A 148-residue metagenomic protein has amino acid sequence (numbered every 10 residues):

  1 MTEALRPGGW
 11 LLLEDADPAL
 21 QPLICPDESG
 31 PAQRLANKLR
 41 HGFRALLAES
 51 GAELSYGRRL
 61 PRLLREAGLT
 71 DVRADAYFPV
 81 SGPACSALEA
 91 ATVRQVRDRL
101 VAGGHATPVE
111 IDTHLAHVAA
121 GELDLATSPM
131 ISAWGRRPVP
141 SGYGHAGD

Functional and structural regions predicted by a protein language model:
M1-W10: A short glycine-rich, Lys/Arg-flanked "PGG" loop and its adjoining helix->strand segment in the class I
L5, P31, L35-L39, L88 (+1 more regions): Short acidic-hydrophobic sequence patches enriched in Asp/Glu that either
P7, P18, P26, P31 (+4 more regions): Proline-rich intrinsically disordered, low-complexity coils
L11-L12, H145: Exposed, low-complexity/repetitive linear segments and helix-based recognition motifs, biased toward charged/polar
L12-P83: Conserved catalytic/acceptor-binding region of the Class I
E53-R58, R65-D148: Conserved Class I S-adenosyl-L-methionine
